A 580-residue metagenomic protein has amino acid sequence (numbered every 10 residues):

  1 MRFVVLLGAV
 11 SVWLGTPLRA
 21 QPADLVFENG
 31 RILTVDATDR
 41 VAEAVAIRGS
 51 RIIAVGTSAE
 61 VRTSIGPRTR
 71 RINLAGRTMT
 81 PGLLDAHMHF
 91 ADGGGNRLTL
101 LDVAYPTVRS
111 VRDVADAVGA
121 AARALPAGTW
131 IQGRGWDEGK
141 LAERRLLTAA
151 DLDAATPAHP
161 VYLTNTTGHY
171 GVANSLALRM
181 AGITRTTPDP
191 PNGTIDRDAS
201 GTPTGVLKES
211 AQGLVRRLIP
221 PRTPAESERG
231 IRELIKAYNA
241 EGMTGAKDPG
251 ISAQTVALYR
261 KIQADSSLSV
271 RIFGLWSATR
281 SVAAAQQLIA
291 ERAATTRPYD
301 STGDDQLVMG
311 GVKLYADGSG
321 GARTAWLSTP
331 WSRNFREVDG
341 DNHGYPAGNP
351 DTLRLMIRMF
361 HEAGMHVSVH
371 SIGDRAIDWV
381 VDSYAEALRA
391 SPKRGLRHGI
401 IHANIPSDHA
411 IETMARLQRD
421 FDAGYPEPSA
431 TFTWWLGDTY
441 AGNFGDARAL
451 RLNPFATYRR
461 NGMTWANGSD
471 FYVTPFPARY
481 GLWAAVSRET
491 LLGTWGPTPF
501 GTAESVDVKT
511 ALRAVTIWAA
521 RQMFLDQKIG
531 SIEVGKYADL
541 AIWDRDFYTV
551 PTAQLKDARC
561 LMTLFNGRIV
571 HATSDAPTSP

Functional and structural regions predicted by a protein language model:
V4-G15: Bacterial N-terminal signal peptides
T16-A20: Sec/Tat signal peptide C-region and signal peptidase I cleavage site
P22-E28, L33, A37-A294, S301 (+7 more regions): Divalent metal-binding segments
A54-V55, G133, L540-W543, A572: A generic structural signal for residues embedded in beta-strands
L355-S368, R375-H398, A403, D408 (+5 more regions): His/Asp/Glu-enriched, well-ordered alpha-helical/loop segment that forms or immediately abuts the divalent-metal
H409-M414: Catalytic cores of alpha/beta
A572-P580: Extracellular/periplasmic ectodomains of large secreted or surface enzymes and adhesion receptors
